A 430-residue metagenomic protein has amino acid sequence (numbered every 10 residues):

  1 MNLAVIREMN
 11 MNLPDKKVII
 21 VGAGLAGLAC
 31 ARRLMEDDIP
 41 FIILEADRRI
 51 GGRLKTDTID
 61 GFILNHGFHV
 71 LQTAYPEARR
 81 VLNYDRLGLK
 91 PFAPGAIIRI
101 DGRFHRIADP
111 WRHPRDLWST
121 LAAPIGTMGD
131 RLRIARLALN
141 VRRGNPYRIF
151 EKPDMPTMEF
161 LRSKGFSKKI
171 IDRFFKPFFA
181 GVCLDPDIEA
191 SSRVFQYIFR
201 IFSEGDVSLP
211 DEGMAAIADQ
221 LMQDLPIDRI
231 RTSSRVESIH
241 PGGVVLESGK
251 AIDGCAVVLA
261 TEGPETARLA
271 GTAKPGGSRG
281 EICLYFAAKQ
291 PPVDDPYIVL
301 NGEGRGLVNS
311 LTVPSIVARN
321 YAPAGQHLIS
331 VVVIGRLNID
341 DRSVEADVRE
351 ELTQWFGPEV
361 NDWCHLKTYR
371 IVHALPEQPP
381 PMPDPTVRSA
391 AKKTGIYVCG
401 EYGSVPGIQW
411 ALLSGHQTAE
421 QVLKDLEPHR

Functional and structural regions predicted by a protein language model:
M1-V18, E36-D37: Extreme N-terminal leader/targeting segments of oxidoreductases
I6, E237-A346, Q354-W355: Mid-domain catalytic core of redox enzymes that form a hydrophobic substrate pocket/lid adjacent to a catalytic redox
I6, N320-R430: Conserved flavin/dinucleotide-binding core of flavoenzymes
K16-I43: N-terminal Rossmann-like FAD-binding beta1-loop-alpha1 element of flavoenzymes
M35-I59: Glycine-rich FAD pyrophosphate-binding loop
T56, R79-I100, F166-R173, S278 (+2 more regions): A short alpha-helix-loop-beta-strand transition element characteristic of N-terminal alpha/beta dinucleotide-binding
D60-R148, M155-T157: Dinucleotide-binding Rossmann-like beta1-alpha1 core, especially the glycine-rich loop that anchors the ADP
G126, R133-S238, G242-G243, G254: Active-site/ligand-binding neighborhood in enzyme catalytic cores
